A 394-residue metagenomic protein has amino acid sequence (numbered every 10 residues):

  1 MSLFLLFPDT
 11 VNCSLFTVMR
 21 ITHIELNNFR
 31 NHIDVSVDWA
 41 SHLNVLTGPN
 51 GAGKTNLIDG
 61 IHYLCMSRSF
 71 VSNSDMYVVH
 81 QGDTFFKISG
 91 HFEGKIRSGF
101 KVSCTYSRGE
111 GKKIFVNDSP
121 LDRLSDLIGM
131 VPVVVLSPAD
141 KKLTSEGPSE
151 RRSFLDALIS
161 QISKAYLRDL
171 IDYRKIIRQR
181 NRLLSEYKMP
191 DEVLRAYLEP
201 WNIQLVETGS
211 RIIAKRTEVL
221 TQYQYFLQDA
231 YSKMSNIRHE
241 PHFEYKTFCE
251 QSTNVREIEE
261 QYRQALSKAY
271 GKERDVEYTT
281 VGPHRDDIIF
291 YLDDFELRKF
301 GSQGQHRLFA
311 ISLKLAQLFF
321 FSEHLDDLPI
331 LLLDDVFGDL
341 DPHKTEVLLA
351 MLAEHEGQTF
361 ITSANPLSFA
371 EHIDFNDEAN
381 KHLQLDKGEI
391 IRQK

Functional and structural regions predicted by a protein language model:
D9-P49, E192-I330, D339-H343, V347-Q358 (+2 more regions): Conserved NTPase motor "head" modules and their coupling/switch loops across ABC/AAA+ ATPases, GTPases, and GHKL ATPases
F16, F29, I33-I114, Y173 (+4 more regions): Conserved P-loop NTP-binding catalytic core
N56-L57, F154, L348: Alpha1 helix immediately C-terminal to the Walker A/P-loop of P-loop NTPases, especially ABC transporter
C65-E150, I159-Y166, F226-D229, I258 (+1 more regions): Nucleotide-state sensing region of NTPase/ATPase domains
I114, F290, Q384: Short aromatic-centered micro-motifs
K142-A230, M234-S235: An accessory alpha-helical subdomain
D334-V336: Walker B catalytic acidic pair
T362-A364: H-loop/switch region of ABC-family ATPase nucleotide-binding domains
